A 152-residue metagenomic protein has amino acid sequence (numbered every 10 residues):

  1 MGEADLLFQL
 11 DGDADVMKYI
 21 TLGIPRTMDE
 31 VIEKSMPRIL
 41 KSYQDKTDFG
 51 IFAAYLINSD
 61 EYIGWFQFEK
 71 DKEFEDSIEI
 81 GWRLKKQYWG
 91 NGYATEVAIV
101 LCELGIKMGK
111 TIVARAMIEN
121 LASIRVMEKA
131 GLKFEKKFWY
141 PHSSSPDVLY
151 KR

Functional and structural regions predicted by a protein language model:
M1-L6, L10-K18, A53-R152: Acyl-donor (CoA/ACP) binding surface of acyl/acetyltransferases
D15-I39, D48-G50: Conserved GNAT-fold acetyl-CoA-binding loop/helix
E30-K34, T47, G92, E128-G131: A short linear-motif detector with a strong N-terminal bias
D45-T47, S143: Short solvent-exposed loop/turn micro-motifs enriched in small/polar/acidic residues
T47-D48, Y62: Short, basic and Ser/Thr-rich N-terminal targeting/leader segments
